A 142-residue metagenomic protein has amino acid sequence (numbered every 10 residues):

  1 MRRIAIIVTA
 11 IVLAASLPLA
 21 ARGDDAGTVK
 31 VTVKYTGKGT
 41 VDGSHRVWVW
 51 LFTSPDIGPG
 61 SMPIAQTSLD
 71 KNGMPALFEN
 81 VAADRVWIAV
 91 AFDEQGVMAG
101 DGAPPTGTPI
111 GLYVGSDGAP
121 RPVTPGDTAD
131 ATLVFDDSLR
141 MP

Functional and structural regions predicted by a protein language model:
V8-S16: Bacterial N-terminal signal peptides
L17-T28: Beta-strand-rich domain onsets/edges
G27-G37: A short, amphipathic beta-strand motif
K38-P59: Short, ordered, surface-exposed loop/turn motifs in non-cytosolic proteins
I57-M74: Short, acidic Ser/Thr/Gly-rich low-complexity loop/linker segments typical of extracellular and cell-surface proteins
M74-L77, A129-A131: Short strand-edge motifs at loop-to-beta-strand transitions and within beta-strands of extracellular beta-rich domains
A76-W87, F92-Q95: Short Pro-Gly-centered beta-turn/loop motif in secreted/extracellular proteins
E94-T132: Structured interaction patches on ligand/partner-binding surfaces of diverse proteins
